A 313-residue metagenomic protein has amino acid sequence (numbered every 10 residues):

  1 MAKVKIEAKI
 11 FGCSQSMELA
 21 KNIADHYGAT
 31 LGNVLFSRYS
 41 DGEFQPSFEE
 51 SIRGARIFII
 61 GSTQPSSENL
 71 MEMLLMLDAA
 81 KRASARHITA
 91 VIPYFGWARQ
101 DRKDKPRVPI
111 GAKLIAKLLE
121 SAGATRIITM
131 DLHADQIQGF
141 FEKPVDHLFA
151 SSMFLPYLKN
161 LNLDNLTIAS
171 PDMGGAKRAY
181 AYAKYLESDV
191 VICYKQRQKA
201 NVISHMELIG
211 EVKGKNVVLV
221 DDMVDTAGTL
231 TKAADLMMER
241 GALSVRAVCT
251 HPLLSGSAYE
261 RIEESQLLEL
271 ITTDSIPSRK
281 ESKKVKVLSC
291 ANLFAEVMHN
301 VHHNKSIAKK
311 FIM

Functional and structural regions predicted by a protein language model:
M1-M313: PRPP-associated nucleotide enzymes
